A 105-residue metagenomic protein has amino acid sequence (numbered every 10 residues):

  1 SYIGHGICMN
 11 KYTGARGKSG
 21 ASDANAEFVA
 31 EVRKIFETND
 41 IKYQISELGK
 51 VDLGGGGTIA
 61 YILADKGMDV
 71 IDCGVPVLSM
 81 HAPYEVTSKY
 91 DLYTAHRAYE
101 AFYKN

Functional and structural regions predicted by a protein language model:
S1-Y84: Active-site-adjacent substrate-binding region of metalloamidase/peptidase-like peptide-processing proteins
V75-N105: His/Asp/Glu-rich mid-to-C-terminal helical/loop segments that flank catalytic regions of hydrolases
